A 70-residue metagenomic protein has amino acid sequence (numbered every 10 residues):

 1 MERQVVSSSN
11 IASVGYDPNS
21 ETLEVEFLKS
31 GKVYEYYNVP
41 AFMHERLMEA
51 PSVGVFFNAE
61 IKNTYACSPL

Functional and structural regions predicted by a protein language model:
M1-L70: Acidic/histidine-enriched, beta-strand-rich ligand/metal-binding domains
